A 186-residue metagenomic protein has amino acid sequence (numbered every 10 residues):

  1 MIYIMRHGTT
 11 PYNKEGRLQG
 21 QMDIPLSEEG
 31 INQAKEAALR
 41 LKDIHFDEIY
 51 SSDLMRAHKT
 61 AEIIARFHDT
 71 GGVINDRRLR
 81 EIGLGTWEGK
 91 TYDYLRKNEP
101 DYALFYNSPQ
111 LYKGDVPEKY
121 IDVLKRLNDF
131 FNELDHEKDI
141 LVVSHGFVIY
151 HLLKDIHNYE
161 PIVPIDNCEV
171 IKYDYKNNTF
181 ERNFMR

Functional and structural regions predicted by a protein language model:
M1-Y3, E48: Extreme N-terminal starter segment of soluble prokaryotic enzymes
I2, H136-V148: Generic beta-sheet signal
T9-H68: Active-site-proximal alpha-helix that buttresses catalytic centers in soluble enzyme cores
P11, R56-H58, E81-I82, V148-Y150: Short, active-site-adjacent cap segments at secondary-structure transitions
P25, F67-R126: Phosphate-handling substructures
F46-D53, I74, D139-V143: Short glycine-rich phosphate-binding loop at a beta-alpha junction
I63, H151, D155: Active-site signature of alpha/beta-hydrolase-fold catalytic machinery across serine- and Asp/Cys-nucleophile hydrolases
Y159-E181: Domain-level recognition of soluble alpha/beta enzyme cores, biased toward histidine phosphatases/phosphomutases
